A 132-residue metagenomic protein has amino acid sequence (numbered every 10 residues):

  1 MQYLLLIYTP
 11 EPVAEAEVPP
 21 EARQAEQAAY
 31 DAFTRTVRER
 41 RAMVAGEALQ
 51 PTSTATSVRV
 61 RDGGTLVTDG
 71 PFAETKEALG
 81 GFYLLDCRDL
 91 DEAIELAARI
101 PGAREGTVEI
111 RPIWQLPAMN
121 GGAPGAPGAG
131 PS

Functional and structural regions predicted by a protein language model:
M1-S132: Conserved, structured core segments of small domains
